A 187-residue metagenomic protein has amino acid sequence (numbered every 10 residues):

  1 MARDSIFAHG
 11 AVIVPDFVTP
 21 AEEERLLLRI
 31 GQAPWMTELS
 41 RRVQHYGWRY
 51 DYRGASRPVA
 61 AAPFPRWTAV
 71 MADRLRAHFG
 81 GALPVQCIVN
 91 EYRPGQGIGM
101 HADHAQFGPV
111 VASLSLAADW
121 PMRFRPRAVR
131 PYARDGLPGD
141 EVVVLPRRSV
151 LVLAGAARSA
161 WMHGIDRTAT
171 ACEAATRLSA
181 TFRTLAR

Functional and structural regions predicted by a protein language model:
M1-R187: Non-heme Fe(II) oxygenase metal-center motifs and adjacent flexible, charged/small-residue loops
